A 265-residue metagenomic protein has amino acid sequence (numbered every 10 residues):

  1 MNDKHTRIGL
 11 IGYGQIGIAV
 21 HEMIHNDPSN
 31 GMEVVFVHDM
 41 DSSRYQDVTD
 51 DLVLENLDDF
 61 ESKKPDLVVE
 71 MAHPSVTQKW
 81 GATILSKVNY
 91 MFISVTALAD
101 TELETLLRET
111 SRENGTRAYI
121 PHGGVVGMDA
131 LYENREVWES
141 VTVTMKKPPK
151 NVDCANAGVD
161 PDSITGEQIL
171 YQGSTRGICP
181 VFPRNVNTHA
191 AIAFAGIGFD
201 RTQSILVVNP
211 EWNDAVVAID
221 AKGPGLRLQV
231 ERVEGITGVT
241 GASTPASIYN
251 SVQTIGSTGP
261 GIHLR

Functional and structural regions predicted by a protein language model:
R7-V20: Glycine-rich adenosine-cofactor-binding loop
I11, Y119, G124-R265: Active-site-lining helix/loop region of Rossmann-like oxidoreductase modules
D27-D47: NAD(P)-binding Rossmann-fold cofactor-contacting core
V35, D51, D66: Conserved acidic residues
V48-F60: Active-site regions of enzymes building and remodeling cell-envelope glycoconjugates
L57-D59, K63-I84, A97-D100: Beta-loop-alpha module in the N-terminal Rossmann-like domain of NAD(P)-dependent dehydrogenases, especially those
E70, F92, A118-H122: General beta-strand structural signal in soluble alpha/beta enzymes
V95-T116: Rossmann-fold NAD(P)-binding glycine/threonine-rich loop
